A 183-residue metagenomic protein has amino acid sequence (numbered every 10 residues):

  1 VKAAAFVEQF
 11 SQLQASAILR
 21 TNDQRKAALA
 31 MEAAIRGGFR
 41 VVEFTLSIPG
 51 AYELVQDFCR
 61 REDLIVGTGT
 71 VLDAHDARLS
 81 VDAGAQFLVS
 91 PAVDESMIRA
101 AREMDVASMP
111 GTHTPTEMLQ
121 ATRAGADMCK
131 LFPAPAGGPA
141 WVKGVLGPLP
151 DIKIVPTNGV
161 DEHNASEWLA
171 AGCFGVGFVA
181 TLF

Functional and structural regions predicted by a protein language model:
V1, S16, R25, H113-L119 (+1 more regions): Alpha/beta catalytic cores of nucleotide-metabolism and tRNA/nucleoside-modifying enzymes
V1-Q86, E103, D151-I154, E162-H163: Conserved N-terminal beta1-alpha1 strand-loop-helix module at the mouth
A30, D73-A83, T116-A124, W141 (+1 more regions): Catalytic cores of alpha/beta
F39-F44, V81-A83, R102-M104, T114 (+1 more regions): Glycine/Thr-rich beta-alpha phosphate-binding loop at enzyme active sites
L46, T70, P91-V93, T112-T114 (+3 more regions): Short secondary-structure boundary segments
D73-L119: Helix-adjacent hinge/juxtasegments
F87-M97, K130-P139, A171-F183: Glycine-rich phosphate-binding active-site loops on the catalytic face of alpha/beta enzymes
